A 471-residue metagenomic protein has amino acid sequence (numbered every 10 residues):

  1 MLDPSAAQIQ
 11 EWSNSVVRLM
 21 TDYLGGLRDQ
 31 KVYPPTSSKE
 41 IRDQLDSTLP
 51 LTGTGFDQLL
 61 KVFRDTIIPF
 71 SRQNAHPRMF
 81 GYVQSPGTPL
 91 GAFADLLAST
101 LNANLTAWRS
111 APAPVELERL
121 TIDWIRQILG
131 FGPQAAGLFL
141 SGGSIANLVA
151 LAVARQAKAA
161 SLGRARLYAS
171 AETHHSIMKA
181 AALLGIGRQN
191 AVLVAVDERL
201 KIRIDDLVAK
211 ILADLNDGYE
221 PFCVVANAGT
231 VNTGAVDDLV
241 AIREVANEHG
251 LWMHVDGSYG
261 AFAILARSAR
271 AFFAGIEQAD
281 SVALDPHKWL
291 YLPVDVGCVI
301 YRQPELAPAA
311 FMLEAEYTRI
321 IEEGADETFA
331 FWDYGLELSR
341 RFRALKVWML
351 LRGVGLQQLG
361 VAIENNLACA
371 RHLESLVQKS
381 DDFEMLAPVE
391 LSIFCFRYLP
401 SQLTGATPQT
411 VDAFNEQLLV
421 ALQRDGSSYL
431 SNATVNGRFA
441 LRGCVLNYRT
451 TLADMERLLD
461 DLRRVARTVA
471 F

Functional and structural regions predicted by a protein language model:
M1-Q134, V420-R424, S428, F439 (+4 more regions): N-terminal entrance/gating region of PLP-dependent enzymes' catalytic architecture
I125-V149, V192-A195: Short loop-beta-helix segment that forms the pyridoxal 5′-phosphate
P133-Q134, A387-S392, T434-A440: Short Gly/Ser/Thr- and Asp/Glu-enriched loop/turn motifs at secondary-structure junctions
A135, D381-M385, S427-N432: A short linear hydrophobic-aromatic micro-motif
I145-P308: Conserved PLP-enzyme active-site core in the AAT-like
G275-S380: Active-site C-terminal subdomain of aminotransferase-like
L351, C395-P408, S427-E456: Conserved PLP-binding active-site segment of the aspartate aminotransferase-like
M385-L422: Conserved PLP-binding catalytic core of the aspartate aminotransferase-like
